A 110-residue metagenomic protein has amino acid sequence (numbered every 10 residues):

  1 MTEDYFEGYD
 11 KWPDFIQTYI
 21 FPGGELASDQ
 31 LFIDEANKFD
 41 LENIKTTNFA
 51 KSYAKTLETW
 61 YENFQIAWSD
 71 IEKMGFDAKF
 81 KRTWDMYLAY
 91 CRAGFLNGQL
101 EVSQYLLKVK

Functional and structural regions predicted by a protein language model:
M1-K110: Substrate-binding/catalytic lobe of Class I Rossmann-like enzymes that use SAM or dcSAM, i.e., the mid-to-C-terminal
